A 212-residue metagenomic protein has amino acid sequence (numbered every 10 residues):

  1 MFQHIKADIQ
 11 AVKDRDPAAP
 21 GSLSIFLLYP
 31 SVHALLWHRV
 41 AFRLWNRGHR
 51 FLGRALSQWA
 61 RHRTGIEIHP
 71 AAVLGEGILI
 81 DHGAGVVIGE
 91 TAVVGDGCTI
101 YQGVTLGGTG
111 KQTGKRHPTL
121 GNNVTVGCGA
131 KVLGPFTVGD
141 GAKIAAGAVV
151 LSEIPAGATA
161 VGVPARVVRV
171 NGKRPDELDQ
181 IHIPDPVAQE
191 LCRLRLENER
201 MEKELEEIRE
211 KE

Functional and structural regions predicted by a protein language model:
M1-A60, T64, P175-E212: Terminal amphipathic alpha-helical/low-complexity segments used for targeting or macromolecular assembly
R61-V168: Structural signal for interior beta-strand "rungs" in well-ordered beta-sheet cores of soluble enzyme domains
